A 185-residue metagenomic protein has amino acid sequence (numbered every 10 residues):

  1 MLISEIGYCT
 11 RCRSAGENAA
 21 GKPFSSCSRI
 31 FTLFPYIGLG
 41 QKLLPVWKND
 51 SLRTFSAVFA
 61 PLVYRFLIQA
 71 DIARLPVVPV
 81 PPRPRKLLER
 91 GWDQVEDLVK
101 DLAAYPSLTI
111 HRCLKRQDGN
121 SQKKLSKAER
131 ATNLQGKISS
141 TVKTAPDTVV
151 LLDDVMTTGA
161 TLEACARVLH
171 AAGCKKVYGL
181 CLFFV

Functional and structural regions predicted by a protein language model:
M1-V185: Glycine-rich phosphate/pyrophosphate-handling loop used in enzymes and phosphotransfer proteins
